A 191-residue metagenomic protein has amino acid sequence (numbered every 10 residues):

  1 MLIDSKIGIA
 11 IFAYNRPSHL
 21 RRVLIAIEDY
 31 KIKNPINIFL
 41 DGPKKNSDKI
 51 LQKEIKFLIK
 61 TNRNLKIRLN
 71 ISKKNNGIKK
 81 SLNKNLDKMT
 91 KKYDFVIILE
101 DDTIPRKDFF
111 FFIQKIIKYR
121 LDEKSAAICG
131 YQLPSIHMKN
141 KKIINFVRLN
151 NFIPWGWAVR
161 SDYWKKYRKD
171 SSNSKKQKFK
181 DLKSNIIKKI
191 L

Functional and structural regions predicted by a protein language model:
M1-I98, T103-L191: An acidic/histidine-cluster motif and surrounding catalytic segment that typifies divalent-metal-assisted enzyme active
